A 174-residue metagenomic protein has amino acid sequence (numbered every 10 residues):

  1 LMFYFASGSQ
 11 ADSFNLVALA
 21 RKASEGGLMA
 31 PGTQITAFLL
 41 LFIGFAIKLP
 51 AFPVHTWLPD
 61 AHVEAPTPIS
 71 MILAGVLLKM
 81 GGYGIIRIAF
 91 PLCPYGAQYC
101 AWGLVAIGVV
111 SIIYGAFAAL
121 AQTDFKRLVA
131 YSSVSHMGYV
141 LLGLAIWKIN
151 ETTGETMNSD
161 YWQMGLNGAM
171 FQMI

Functional and structural regions predicted by a protein language model:
L1, P68-Y83, S133-I146: Small-residue-rich segments of transmembrane alpha-helices in multi-pass membrane proteins, especially helix faces
L1-H55, D60, I85-G103, I146-M170: Juxtamembrane/interfacial segments at transmembrane-helix boundaries in multi-pass membrane proteins
T36-I43, L73, L104-F117, G138 (+1 more regions): Lipid-exposed faces of alpha-helical membrane segments in multi-pass integral membrane proteins
F45-F52, G75, K79-G84, V109-I113 (+1 more regions): Transmembrane alpha-helical segments of multi-pass membrane transport proteins and ion-pumping complexes
L49-V63, I113-S132: C-terminal ends of transmembrane helices
P68-I69, W102, K126, L166: Residues that define the loop-to-transmembrane-helix transition and helix capping in multi-pass membrane transporters
L73-A74, C100, A106-I107, Y131 (+2 more regions): Hydrophobic core positions of alpha-helical segments in small-molecule transporters and transporter systems
I88, L92, I113-F117, V140-L144: Alpha-helical transmembrane segments of multipass membrane proteins
